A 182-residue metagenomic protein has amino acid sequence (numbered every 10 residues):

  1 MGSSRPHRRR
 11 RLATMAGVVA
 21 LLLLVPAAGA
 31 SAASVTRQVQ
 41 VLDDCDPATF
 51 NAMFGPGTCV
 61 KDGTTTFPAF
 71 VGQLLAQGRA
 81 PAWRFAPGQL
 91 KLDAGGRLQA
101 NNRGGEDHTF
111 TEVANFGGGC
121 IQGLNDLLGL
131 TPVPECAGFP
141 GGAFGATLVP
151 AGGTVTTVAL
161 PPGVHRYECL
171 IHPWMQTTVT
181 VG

Functional and structural regions predicted by a protein language model:
M1-R9: N-terminal secretory signal peptides that target proteins for export/translocation
R10-A20, A32: Sec-dependent N-terminal signal peptides
L22, P26-G182: Extracytoplasmic copper-binding redox domains, predominantly the cupredoxin/blue-copper superfamily
